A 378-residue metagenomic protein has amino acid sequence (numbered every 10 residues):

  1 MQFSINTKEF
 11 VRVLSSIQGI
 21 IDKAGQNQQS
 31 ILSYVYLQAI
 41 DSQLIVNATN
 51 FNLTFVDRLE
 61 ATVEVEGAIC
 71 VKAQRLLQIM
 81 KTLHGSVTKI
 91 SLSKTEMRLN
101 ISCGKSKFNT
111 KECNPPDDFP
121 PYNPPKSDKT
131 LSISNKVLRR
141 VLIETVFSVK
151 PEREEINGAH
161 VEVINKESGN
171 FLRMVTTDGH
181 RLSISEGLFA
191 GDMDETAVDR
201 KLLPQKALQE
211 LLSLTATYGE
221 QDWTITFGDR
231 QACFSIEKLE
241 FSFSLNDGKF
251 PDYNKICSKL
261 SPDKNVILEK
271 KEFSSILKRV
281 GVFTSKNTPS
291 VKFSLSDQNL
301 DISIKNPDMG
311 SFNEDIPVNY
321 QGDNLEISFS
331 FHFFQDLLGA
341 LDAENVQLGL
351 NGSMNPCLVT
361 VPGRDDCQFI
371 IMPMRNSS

Functional and structural regions predicted by a protein language model:
M1-S378: Structural preference for solvent-exposed beta-strand-turn elements and adjacent flexible terminal/loop segments within
